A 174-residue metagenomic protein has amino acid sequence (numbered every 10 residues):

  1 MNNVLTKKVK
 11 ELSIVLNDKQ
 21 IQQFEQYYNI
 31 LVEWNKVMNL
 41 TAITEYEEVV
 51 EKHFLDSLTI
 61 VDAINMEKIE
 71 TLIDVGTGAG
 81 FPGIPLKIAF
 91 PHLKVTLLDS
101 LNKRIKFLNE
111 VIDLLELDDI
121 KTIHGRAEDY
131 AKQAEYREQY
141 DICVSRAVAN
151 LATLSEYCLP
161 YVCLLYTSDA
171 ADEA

Functional and structural regions predicted by a protein language model:
V4-E67, L114-D118: Class I SAM-dependent transferase core
V15, N39-A42, E48-V49, F54 (+5 more regions): Residue-level preference for alpha-helix termini and adjacent loops
L58-A149, S155-E156: Conserved SAM/SAH cofactor-binding pocket of Class I
S155-L164: A short glycine-rich, Lys/Arg-flanked "PGG" loop and its adjoining helix->strand segment in the class I
Y166-A174: Single conserved hydrophobic/aromatic residue that forms the stacking wall/gate of nucleotide- or nucleobase-binding
